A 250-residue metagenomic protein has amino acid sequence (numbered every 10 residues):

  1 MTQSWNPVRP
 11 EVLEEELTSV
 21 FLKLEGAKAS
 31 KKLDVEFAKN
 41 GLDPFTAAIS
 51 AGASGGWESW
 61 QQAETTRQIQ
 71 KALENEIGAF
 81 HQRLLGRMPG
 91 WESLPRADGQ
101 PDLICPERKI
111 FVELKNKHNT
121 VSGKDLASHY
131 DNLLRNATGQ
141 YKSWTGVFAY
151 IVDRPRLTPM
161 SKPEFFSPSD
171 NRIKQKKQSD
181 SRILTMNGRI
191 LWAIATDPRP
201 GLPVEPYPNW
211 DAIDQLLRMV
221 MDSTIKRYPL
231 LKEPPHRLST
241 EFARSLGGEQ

Functional and structural regions predicted by a protein language model:
M1-F80: Interdomain/boundary linker segments immediately adjacent to catalytic/signaling cores
M1-R9, E16-K23, I69, R96-A97 (+2 more regions): Hydrophobic transmembrane alpha-helix bundles
L17, F21-L24, K28, L84-M88 (+4 more regions): Hydrophobic, Leu/Ile/Phe/Ala-enriched alpha-helical segments that form helix-helix packing faces
E25, A97-Q100, F148-Y150: Short loop/turn and capping residues at structural boundaries
A72-D98: Short N-terminal edge-element motif at the start of the domain
P101-S122: Conserved catalytic cores of phosphodiester-cleaving nucleases, focusing on short active-site segments
K117-M186: Catalytic cores of nucleic-acid endonucleases
K162-Q250: Charged, structured surface patches that assemble and position nucleic-acid processing machinery
